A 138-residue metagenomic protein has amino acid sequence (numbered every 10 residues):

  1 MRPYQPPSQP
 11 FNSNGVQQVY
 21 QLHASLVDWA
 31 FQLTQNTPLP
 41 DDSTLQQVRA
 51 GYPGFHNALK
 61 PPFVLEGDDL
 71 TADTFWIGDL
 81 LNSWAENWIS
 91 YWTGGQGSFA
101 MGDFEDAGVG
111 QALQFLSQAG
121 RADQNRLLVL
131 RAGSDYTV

Functional and structural regions predicted by a protein language model:
M1-V138: Accessory terminal and edge-of-domain segments that mediate assembly/interaction and cofactor placement around
